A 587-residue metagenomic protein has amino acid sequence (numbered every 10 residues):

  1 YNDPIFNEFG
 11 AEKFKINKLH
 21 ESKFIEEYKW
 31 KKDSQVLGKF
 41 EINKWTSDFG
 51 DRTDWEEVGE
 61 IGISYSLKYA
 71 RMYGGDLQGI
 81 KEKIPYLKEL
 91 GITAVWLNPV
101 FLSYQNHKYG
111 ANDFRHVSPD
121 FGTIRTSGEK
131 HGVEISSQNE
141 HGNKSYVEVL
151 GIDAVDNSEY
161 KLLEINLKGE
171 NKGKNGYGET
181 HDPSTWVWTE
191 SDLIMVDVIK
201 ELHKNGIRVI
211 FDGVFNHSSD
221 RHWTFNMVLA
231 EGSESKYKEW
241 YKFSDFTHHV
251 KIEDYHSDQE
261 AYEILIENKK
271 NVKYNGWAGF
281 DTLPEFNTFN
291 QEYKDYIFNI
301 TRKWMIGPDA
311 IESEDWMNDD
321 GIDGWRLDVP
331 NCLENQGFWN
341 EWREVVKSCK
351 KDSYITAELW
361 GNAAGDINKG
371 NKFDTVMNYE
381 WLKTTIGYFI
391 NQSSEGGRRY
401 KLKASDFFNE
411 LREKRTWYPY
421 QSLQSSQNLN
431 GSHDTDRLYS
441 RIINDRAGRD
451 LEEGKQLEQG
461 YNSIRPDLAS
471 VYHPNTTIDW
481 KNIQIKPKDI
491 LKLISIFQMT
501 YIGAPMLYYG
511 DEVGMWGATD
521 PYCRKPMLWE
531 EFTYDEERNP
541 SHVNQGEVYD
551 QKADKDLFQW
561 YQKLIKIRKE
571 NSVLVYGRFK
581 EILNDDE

Functional and structural regions predicted by a protein language model:
Y1-K200, K204-R208, W223, D295 (+1 more regions): N-terminal structural segment of carbohydrate-active enzymes
Y1-N2, W96-H107, G213-H222, D328-L333 (+4 more regions): Short, solvent-exposed turn/loop segments enriched in Gly/Ser/Thr/Pro and often Arg
D3-K68, W223-D295, R449-D479: Glycan-binding loop/region signatures in secreted carbohydrate-active enzymes
P4, E8-K32, L37-T53, G361 (+2 more regions): Loop/helix patches that line or flank the sugar-binding groove of alpha-linked glycan CAZymes
F6-S22, E27, Q105-E129, H141 (+7 more regions): Aromatic- and acidic-residue-enriched segments that line the glycan-binding/catalytic groove of carbohydrate-active
L87, L97, F114, L202 (+8 more regions): Conserved, mostly hydrophobic/aromatic
V100, I165-L167, T180, V228-V346 (+5 more regions): Polysaccharide-binding and catalytic clefts of secreted carbohydrate-active enzymes
V198-I199, H203-I207, N216-H217, F225-G232 (+7 more regions): Active-site-proximal helices and loops of the catalytic beta/alpha 8
